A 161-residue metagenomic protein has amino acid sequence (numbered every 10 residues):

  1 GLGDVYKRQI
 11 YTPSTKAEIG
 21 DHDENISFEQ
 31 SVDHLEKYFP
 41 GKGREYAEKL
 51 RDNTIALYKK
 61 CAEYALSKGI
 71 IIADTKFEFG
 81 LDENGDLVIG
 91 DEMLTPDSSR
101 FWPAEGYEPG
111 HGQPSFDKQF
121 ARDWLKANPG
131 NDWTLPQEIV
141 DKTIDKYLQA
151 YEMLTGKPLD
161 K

Functional and structural regions predicted by a protein language model:
G1-Y6: Short, small-residue-biased leader/transition segments that mark boundaries at the very start of proteins
R8-E45: Catalytic core of tubulin tyrosine ligase-like
S27, S31-H34, D97, W102-P103 (+1 more regions): Short, solvent-exposed coil/turn linker segments
S31, G43-L50, P136, V140: Residue-level preference for long, well-ordered alpha-helices that form the structural scaffold of enzyme catalytic
K42-A73: A long amphipathic alpha-helix within ATP-dependent nucleotide-binding catalytic cores
I70-A73, F79-E83, V140: Positively charged, low-complexity, intrinsically disordered RNA-binding extensions
E78-S115: Catalytic activation segment of kinase domains across protein kinase-like and atypical kinase folds
A104-K161: C-terminal accessory nucleic-acid interaction domains of nucleic acid-metabolism proteins
